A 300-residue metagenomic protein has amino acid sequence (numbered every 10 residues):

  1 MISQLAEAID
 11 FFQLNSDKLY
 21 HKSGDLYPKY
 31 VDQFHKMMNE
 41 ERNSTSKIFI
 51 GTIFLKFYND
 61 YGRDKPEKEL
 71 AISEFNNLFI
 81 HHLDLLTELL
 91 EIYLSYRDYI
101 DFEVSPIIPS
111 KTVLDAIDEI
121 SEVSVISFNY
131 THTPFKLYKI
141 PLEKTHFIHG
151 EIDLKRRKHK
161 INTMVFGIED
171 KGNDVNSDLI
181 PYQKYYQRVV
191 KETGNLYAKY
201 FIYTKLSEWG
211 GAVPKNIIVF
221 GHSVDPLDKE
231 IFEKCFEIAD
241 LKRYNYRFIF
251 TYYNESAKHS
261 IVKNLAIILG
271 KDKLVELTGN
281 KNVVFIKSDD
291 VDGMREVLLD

Functional and structural regions predicted by a protein language model:
M1-N195: Extended, H/D-rich, highly charged conserved domains that either
A6-A8, A71, A116, A198 (+4 more regions): A sequence-composition feature that detects small, non-aromatic residues
P109-S110, Y130, I202, D228-I231: Amphipathic coiled-coil/heptad-repeat helices and related helical stalk/stem segments that mediate oligomerization
T112-D118, T204-G211: Short boundary motifs at domain starts and secondary-structure transition points
K191-K205, L227: A general structural motif
K205-D300: SIR2/sirtuin-family catalytic core signature
